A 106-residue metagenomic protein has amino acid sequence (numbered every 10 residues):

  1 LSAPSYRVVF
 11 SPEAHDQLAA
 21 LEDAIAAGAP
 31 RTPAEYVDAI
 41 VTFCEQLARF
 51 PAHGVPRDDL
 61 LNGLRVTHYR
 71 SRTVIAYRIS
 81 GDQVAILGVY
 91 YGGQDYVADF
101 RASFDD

Functional and structural regions predicted by a protein language model:
L1-V37: Arg/Lys-rich, positively charged N-terminal/basic patches that mediate binding to nucleic acids
L18-L21, L47, L87: Generic leucine side-chain signal with a strong bias for well-ordered alpha-helical environments
D23, P30, E45, R49-A52 (+2 more regions): Generic structural signal for secondary-structure transition and capping sites
A34-E35, V55-D58, A98: Short, hydrophobic secondary-structure boundary micro-motifs
T42-Y69: A short, surface-exposed loop/turn module that caps and links secondary-structure elements
R72-V74, R78-D106: Enriched for short, Lys/Arg-rich terminal
